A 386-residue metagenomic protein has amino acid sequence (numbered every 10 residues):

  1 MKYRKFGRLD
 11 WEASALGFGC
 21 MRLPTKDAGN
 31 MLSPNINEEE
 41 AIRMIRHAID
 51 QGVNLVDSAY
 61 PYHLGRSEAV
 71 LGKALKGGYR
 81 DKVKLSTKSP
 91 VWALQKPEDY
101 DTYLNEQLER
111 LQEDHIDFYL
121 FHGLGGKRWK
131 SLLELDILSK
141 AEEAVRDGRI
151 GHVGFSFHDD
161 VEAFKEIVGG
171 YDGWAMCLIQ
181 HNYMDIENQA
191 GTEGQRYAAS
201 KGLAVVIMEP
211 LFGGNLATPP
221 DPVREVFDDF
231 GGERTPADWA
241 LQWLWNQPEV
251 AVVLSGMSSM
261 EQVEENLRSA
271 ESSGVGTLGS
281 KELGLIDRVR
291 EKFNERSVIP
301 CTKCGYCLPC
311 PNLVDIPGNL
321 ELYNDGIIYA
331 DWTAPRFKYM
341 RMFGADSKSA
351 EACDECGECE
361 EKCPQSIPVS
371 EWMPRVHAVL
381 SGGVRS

Functional and structural regions predicted by a protein language model:
M1-V83, K140, R146: N-terminal binding-site loop/beta-alpha segment at the start of enzyme catalytic domains that lines or forms
K2, E40, M44, S67-A74 (+7 more regions): A general structural detector for well-ordered alpha-helical segments in enzyme core domains, enriched
F6, F18, A41, A48 (+13 more regions): Conserved, mostly hydrophobic/aromatic
D27, W92-L211, T218-E225, G231-G232 (+1 more regions): Glycine/proline-rich, positively charged, aromatic-decorated active-site loop/lid region on the catalytic face
H47, Q51, R110-L111, G148 (+1 more regions): Structural motif
N54, K73, E193-S386: Structured C-terminal cap/extension of enzyme domains
L55-P61, G151-F155, C177-I179, V252-L254: Short catalytic-loop micro-motif centered on adjacent basic/acidic residues
Y62, G78-P97, H122: Structural motif corresponding to the early beta-alpha repeats
